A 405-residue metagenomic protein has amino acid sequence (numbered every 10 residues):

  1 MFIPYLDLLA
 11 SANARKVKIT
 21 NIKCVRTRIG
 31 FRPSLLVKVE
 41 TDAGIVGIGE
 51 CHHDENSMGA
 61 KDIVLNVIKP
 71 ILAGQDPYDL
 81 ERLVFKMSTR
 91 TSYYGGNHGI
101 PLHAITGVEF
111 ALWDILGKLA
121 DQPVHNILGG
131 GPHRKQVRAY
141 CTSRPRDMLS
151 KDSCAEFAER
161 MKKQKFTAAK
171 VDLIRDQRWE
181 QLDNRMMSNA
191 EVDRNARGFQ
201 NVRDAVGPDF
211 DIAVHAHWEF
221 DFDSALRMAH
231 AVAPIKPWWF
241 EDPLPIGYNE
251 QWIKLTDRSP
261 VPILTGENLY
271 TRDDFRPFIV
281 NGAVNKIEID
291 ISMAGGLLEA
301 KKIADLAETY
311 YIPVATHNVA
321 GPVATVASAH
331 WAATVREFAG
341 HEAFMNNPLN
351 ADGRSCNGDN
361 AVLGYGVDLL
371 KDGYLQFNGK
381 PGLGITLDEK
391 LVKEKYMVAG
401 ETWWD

Functional and structural regions predicted by a protein language model:
M1, C356-D405: C-terminal extensions of enzymes
I3-I48, H52-H53, T402: Structured beta-strand/loop patches that form or line metal/cofactor-binding pockets in enzymes
L6, D42-L119, A351: Metal- or metallocofactor-binding catalytic centers and their adjacent structured scaffolds across diverse enzyme
I19, G44, I68, V108 (+8 more regions): Conserved, mostly hydrophobic/aromatic
N66, R82, H230, K236 (+2 more regions): Shared catalytic-loop signature of beta/alpha-barrel
L128-Q136: Flexible hinge/switch segments at interdomain interfaces of large molecular machines
K135-V137, T142-K254: Metal-dependent enolase-superfamily TIM-barrel catalytic cores that perform enediolate-based chemistry
